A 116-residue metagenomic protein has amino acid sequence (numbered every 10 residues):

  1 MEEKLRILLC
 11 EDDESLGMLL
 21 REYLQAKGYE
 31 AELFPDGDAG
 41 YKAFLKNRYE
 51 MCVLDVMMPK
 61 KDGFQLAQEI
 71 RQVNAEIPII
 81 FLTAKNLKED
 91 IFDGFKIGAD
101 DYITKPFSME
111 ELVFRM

Functional and structural regions predicted by a protein language model:
M1-M116: N-terminal/domain-start alpha-helical segments
